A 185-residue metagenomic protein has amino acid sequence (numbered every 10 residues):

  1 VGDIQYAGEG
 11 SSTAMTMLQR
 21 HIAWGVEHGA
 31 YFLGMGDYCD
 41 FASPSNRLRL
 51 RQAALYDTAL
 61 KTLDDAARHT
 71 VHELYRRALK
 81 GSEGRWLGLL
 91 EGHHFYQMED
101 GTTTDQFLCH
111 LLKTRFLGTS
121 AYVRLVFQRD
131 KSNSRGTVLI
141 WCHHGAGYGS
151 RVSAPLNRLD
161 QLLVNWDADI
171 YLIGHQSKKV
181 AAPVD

Functional and structural regions predicted by a protein language model:
V1-D3, Y31-D37, W86-H93, C142-H144 (+1 more regions): Active-site neighborhood of phospho(di)ester-bond hydrolases with catalytic His/Asp-centered motifs
I4-G118: Core catalytic region of metal-dependent phosphoesterases/phosphodiesterases, especially metallo-beta-lactamase-like
M15-Q19, E73, L117-Y122, Y148-L162: A Trp-anchored, charged/polar loop motif used as the substrate-binding/catalytic surface of acyl/ester-handling
A23, D130-K131, L159-L162: Short, flexible, glycine/charge-rich loop motifs used to bind or transfer phosphoryl groups or to couple energy/partner
E27-H28, E83-G84, G136-T137, N165-D167: Short, well-ordered loop/turn elements at secondary-structure boundaries
A121-R124, A181-A182: Short beta-strand scaffold segments in enzyme catalytic cores
V123-W141: Beta-strand-turn-beta hairpins that frame and shape the catalytic cleft of phosphate-ester-processing enzymes
T137-D185: Conserved beta-sheet core of the metallophosphoesterase superfamily
